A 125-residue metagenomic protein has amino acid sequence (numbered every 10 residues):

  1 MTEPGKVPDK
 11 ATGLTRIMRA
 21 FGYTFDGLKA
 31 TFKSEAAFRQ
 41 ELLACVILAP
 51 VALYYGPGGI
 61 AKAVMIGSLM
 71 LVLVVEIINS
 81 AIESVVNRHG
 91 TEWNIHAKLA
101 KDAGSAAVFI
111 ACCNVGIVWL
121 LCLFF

Functional and structural regions predicted by a protein language model:
M1-A81, H89, W93-I95, S105-F125: Hydrophobic alpha-helical transmembrane segments
A100: Short basic (Lys/Arg) and small-residue
